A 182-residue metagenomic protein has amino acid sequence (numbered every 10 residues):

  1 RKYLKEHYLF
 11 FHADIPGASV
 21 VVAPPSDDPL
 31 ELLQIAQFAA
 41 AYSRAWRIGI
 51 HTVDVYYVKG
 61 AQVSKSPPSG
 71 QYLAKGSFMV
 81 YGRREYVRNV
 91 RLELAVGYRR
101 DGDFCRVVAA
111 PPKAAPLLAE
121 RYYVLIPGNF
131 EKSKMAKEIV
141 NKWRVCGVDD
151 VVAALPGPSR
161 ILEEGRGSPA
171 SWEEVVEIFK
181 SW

Functional and structural regions predicted by a protein language model:
R1-W182: Extended, highly charged segments
